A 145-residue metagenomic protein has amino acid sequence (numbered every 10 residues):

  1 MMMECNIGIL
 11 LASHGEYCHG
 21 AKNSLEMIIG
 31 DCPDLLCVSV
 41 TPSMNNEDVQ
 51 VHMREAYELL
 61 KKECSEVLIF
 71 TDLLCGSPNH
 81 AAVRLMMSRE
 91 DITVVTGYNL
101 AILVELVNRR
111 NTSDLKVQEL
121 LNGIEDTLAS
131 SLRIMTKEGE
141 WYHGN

Functional and structural regions predicted by a protein language model:
M2-N145: N-terminal loops that bind phosphate or other acidic moieties and the adjacent beta-alpha structural core
